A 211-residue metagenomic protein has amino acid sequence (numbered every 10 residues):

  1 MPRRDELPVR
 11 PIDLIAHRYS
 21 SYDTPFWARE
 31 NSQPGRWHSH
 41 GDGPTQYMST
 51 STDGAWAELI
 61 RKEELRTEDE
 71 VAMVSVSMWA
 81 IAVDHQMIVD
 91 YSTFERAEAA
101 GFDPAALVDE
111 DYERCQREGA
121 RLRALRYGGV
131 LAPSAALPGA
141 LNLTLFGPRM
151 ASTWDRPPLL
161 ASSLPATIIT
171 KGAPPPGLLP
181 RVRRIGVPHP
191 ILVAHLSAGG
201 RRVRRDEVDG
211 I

Functional and structural regions predicted by a protein language model:
M1-Q33, W37-H40, K62-I211: Active-site and NAD+-binding cores of ADP-ribose-processing enzymes
H40-S49: A short, exposed loop/beta-hairpin motif centered on an aromatic-Gly-Thr core
M48-T50, A132-P133: Short His-Asn-centered micro-motif
T50-S51, L125: Conserved active-site and cofactor/substrate-binding residues in soluble primary-metabolism enzymes
S51-R61: A short, charged, amphipathic alpha-helix used as a generic interaction element across diverse proteins
